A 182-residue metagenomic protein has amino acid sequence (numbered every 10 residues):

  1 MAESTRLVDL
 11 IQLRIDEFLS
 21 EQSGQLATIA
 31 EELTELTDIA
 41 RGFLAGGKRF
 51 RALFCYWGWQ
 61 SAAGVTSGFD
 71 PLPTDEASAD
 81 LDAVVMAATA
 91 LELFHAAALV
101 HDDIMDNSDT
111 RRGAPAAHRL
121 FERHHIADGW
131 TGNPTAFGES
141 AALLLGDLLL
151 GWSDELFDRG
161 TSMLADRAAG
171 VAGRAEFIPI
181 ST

Functional and structural regions predicted by a protein language model:
M1-A90, A96, V100-H101, M105-T135: Conserved N-terminal diphosphate/IPP-binding helix and adjacent helical/loop segment of trans-prenyltransferase domains
D16, S23-I29, G42-L53, S140-T182: All-alpha helical catalytic cores of prenyl diphosphate-utilizing isoprenoid enzymes
